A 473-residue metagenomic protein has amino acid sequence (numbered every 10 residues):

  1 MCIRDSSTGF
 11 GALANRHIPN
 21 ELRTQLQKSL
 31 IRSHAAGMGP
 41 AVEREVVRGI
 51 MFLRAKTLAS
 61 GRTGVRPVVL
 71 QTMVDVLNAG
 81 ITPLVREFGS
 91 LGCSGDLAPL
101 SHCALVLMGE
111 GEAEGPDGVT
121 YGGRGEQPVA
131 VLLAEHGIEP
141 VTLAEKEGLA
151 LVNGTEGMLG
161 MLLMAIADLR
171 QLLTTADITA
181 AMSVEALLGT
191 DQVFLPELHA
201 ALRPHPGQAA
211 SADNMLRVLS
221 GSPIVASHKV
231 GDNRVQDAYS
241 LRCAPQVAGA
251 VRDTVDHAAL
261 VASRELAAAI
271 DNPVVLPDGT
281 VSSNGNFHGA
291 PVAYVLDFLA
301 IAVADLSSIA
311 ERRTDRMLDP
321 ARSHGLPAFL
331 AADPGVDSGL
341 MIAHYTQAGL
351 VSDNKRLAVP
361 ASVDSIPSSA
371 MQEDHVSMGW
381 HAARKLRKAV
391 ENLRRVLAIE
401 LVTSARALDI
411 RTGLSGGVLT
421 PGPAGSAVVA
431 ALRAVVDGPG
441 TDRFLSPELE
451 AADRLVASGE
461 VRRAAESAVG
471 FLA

Functional and structural regions predicted by a protein language model:
M1-I3: Short, small-residue-biased leader/transition segments that mark boundaries at the very start of proteins
A12-Q27: Glycine-rich loop at the start of a catalytic domain that most often binds anionic cofactors/ligands
R23, A104-A473: C-terminal auxiliary extensions adjacent to catalytic cores
Q27-V85, L198: Glycine-rich, flexible loop motifs
K56-T63, V85-L91, M158-R170, G249: Flexible, glycine/proline-enriched loop segments at strand-loop-helix junctions that form or flank small-ligand binding
S60-T82, C93-L100, G118-L143: Well-ordered mid-protein domain cores that form the structural environment of catalytic cofactors
L84, F88-G115: A gly/ser-rich beta-alpha-beta helix-loop segment of oxidoreductase catalytic cores
